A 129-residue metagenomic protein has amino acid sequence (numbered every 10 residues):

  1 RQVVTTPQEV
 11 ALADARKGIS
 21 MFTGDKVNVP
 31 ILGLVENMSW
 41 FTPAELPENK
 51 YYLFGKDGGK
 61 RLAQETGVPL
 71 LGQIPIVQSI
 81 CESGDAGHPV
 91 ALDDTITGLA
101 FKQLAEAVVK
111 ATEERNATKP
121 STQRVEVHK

Functional and structural regions predicted by a protein language model:
R1-I19, T23: Conserved Switch II/interswitch segment of TRAFAC-class P-loop GTPases
I19, T23-K129: C-terminal lobe/tail of nucleotide-utilizing enzymes
